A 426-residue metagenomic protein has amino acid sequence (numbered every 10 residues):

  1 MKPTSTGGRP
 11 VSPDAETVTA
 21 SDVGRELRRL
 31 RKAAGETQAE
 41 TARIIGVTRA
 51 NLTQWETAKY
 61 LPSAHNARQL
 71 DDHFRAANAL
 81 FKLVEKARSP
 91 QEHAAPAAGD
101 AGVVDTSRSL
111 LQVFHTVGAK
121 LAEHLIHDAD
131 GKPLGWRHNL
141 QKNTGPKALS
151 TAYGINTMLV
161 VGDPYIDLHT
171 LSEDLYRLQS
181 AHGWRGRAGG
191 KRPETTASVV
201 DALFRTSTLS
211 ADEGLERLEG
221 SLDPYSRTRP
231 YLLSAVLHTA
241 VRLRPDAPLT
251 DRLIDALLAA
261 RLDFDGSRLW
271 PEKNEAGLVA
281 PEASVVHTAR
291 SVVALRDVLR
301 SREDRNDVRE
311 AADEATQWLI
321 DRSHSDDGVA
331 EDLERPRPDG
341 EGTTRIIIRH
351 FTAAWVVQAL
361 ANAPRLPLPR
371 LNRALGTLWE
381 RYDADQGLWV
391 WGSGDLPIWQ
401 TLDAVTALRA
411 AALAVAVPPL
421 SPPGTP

Functional and structural regions predicted by a protein language model:
M1-A34, F81: A short, Lys/Arg-rich alpha-helix, primarily the initiator
S5-G7, D14, P90-A101: Intrinsically disordered or compositionally simple regulatory linkers and C-terminal tails in signal-transduction
R31, D71, L175: Short alpha-helical segments in extracytoplasmic peptidoglycan/chitin-binding modules and envelope-associated proteins
K32-Q54, Y60, A64: Short alpha-helical DNA-recognition segment
S63-K86: DNA major-groove recognition helix of helix-turn-helix/homeodomain DNA-binding modules
A94-P426: Preference for long, amphipathic alpha-helical scaffolds in soluble/luminal domains and all-alpha bundles
